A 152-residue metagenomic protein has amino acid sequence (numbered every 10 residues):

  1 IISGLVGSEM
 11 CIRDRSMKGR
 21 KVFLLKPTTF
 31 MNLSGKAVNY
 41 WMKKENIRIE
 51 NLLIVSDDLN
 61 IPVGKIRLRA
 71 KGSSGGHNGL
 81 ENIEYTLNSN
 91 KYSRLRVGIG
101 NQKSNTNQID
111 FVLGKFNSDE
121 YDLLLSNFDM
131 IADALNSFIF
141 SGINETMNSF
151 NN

Functional and structural regions predicted by a protein language model:
I1-G7, C11-I12: Single conserved hydrophobic/aromatic residue that forms the stacking wall/gate of nucleotide- or nucleobase-binding
R13-K18: Short, charge-patterned binding micro-sites
K21, N51, K91-S93: Residues at the starts of beta-strands that form the adenosine-phosphate
T29-M31: STAS-typified acidic loop motif
G35-K36, D110: Conserved strand-to-helix beginnings and helix N-cap segments that scaffold or border functional pockets
V38-Y85: Conserved beta-loop-beta/alpha segment of the NTase-like Rossmann-fold superfamily that binds/positions NTPs
K65-S74, L80-N152: Phosphate-binding/catalytic loops
